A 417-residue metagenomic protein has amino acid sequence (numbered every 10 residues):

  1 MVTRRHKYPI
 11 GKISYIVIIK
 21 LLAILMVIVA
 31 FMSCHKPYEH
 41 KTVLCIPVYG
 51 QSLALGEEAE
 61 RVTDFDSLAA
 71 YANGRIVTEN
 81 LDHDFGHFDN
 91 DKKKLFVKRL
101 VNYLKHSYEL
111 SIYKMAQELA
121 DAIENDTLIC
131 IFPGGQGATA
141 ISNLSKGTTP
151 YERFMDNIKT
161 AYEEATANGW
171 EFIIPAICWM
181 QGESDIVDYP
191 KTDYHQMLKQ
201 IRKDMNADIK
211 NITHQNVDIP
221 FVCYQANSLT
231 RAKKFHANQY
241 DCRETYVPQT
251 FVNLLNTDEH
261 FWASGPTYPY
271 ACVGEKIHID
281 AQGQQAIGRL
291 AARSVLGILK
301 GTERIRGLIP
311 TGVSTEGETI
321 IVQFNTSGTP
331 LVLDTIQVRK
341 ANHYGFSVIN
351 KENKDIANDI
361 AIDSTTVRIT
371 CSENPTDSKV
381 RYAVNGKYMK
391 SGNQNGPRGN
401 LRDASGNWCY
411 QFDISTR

Functional and structural regions predicted by a protein language model:
M1-V17: N-terminal secretory signal peptides that target proteins for export/translocation
P9, I24-L25, E39: N-terminal hydrophobic alpha-helix used for membrane targeting or insertion
I18-A30: Bacterial N-terminal signal peptides
Y38-R417: Cell-envelope and extracellular/periplasmic
